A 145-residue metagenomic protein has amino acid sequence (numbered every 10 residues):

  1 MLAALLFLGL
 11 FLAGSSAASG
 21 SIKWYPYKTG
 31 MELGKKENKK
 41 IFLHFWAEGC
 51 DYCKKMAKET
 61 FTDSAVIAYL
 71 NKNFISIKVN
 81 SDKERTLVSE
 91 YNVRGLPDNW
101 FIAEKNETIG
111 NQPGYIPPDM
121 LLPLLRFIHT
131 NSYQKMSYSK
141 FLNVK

Functional and structural regions predicted by a protein language model:
A3-A13: Bacterial N-terminal signal peptides
G14-G20: Sec/Tat signal peptide C-region and signal peptidase I cleavage site
S21-Y25, D63-R85: Thiol-based oxidoreductase modules, predominantly thioredoxin-like and allied folds used for disulfide exchange
K23-K39, L70: A short beta-strand-turn-helix
E37-C50: Short active-site neighborhood of thiol/selenol oxidoreductases, capturing the structured segment around
K40, Y91-I102: Structural micro-motif
K54-K58: Detector for the c-type heme attachment site
D98-M136: Non-catalytic, surface beta->alpha helical segment in thiol-disulfide oxidoreductase systems
